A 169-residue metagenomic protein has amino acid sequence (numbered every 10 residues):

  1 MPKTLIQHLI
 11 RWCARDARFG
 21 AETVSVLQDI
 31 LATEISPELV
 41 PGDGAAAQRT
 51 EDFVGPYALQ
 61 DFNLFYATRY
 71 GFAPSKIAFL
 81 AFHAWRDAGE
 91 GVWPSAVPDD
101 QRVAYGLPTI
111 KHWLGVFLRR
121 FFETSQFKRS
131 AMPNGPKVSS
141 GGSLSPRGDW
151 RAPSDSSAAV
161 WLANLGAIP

Functional and structural regions predicted by a protein language model:
M1-P169: ATP/NTP-dependent adenylation/nucleotidyl-transfer catalytic domains that generate, transfer, or process NMP-activated
